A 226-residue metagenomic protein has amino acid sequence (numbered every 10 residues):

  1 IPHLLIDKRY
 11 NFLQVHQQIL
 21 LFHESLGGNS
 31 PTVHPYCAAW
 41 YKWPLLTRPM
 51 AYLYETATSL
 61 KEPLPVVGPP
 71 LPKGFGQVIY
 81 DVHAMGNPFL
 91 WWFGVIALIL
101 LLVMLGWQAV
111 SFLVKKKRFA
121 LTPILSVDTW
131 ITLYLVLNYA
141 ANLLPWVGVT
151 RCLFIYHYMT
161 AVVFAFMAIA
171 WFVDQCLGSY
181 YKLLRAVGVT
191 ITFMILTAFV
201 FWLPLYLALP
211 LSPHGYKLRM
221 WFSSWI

Functional and structural regions predicted by a protein language model:
I1-G76, A198-F201, L205: Membrane-lumen/periplasm interface segments of specific transmembrane helices in polyprenyl phosphate-linked
I1-L13, N29, A168-A170, Q175-I226: Transmembrane helical bundles and short interhelical boundary loops of multi-pass, membrane-embedded
Y52-I131: Membrane-interface anchor segments at the N-terminal boundary of transmembrane helices in multi-pass membrane enzymes
K115-L121, V149-R151, F172-K182: Alpha-helical transmembrane segments
K117-N138, L183-I191: Membrane-interfacial loop-to-transmembrane alpha-helix junctions, especially the N-terminal start
N138-W146: Hydrophobic, membrane-inserted alpha-helices
W146-M159, L207-P210: Membrane-interface catalytic loops of GT-C/OST-like multi-pass glycosylation enzymes that act
L153-D174: Hydrophobic/aromatic-rich transmembrane helices and adjacent perimembrane loops
